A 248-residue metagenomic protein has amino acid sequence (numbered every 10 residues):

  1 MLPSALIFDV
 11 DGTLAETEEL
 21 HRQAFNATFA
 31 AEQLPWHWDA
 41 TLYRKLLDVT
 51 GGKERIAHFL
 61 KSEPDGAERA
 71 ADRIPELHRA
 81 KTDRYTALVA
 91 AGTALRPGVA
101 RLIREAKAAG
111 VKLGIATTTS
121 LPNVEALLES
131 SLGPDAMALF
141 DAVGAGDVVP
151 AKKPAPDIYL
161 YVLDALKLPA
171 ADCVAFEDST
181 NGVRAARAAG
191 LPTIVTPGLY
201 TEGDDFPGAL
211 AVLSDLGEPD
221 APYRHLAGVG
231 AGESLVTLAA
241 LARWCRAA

Functional and structural regions predicted by a protein language model:
M1-V10, L14-A100, R104-A109: N-terminal helical cap/lid subdomain that shapes the substrate entry/recognition surface in HAD-like hydrolases
L2-P3, R104, S120-A248: Asp-based, Mg2+/Mn2+-dependent phosphohydrolase catalytic module
T13, T117-T119: Conserved phosphate-coupling serine/threonine residues in phosphotransfer and NTP-handling enzymes
F25, K81, T117, A155 (+1 more regions): Residue-level signature of catalytic and energy-coupling elements of molecular machines, predominantly ATP/GTP-dependent
L95, A116, A151: Residue-level marker of regulatory loop/turn positions in helix-turn-helix DNA-binding domains and in histidine
